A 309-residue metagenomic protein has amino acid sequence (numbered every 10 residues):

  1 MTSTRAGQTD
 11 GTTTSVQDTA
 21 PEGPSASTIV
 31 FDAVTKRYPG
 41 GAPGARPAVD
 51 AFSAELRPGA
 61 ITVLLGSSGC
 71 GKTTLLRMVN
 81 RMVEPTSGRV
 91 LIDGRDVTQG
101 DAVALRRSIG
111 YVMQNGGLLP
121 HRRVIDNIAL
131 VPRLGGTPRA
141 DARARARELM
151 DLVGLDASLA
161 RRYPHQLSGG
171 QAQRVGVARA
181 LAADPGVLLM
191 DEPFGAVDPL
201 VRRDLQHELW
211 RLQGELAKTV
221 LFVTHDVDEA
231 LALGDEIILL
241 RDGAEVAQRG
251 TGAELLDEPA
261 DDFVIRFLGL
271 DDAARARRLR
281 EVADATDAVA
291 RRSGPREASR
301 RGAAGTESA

Functional and structural regions predicted by a protein language model:
L65-S67: The feature captures the beta-strand-to-loop junction immediately N-terminal to the Walker
N80: Helix-to-loop junction immediately C-terminal to a conserved catalytic motif
G88-D96, L105, R145: Conserved ABC transporter NBD signature motif
D96-G110, L134-A140: ABC ATPase NBD coupling module
I125-R133, R143, R147: Short helical segment in ABC ATPase nucleotide-binding domains corresponding to the A-loop/adjacent helical element
A140-S158: Conserved ABC ATPase "signature" region
Y163-L167, Q171-Q173: Conserved ABC ATPase signature
A182-G186: A short, proline-enriched helix->beta-strand linker immediately N-terminal to the Walker B motif in ABC-type P-loop
